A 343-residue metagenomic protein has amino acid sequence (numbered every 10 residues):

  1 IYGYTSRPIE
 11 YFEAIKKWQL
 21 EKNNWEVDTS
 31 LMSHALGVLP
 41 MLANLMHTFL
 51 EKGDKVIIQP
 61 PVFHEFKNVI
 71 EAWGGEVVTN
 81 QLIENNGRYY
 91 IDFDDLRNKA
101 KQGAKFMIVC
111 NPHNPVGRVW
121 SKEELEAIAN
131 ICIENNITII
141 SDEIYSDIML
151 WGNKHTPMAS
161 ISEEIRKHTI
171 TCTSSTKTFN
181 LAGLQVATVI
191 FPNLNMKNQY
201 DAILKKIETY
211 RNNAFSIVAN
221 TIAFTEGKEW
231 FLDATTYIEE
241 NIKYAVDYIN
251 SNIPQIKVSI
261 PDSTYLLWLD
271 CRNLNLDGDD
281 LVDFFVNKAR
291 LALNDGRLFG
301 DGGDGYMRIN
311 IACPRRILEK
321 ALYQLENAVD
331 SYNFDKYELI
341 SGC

Functional and structural regions predicted by a protein language model:
I1-G37, N44, A223-T225, A292 (+2 more regions): N-terminal small-domain helix-loop-helix segment of the aminotransferase-like
T48-I70: Conserved PLP-anchoring active-site segment centered on the Schiff-base-forming lysine
I57, R97-N98, I165, F284-L293 (+1 more regions): PLP-dependent enzyme catalytic core of the Aspartate aminotransferase-like
I83-N153: Active-site phosphate-binding strand-loop segment of PLP-dependent enzymes
I161-Q199: Active-site PLP attachment segment
N198-K205, A223-V246, G278: Structural signature of PLP-dependent enzymes
T221, T236-V246, V258-C271: Conserved glycine-rich beta-strand-loop-beta hairpin in the small C-terminal domain of fold type I
